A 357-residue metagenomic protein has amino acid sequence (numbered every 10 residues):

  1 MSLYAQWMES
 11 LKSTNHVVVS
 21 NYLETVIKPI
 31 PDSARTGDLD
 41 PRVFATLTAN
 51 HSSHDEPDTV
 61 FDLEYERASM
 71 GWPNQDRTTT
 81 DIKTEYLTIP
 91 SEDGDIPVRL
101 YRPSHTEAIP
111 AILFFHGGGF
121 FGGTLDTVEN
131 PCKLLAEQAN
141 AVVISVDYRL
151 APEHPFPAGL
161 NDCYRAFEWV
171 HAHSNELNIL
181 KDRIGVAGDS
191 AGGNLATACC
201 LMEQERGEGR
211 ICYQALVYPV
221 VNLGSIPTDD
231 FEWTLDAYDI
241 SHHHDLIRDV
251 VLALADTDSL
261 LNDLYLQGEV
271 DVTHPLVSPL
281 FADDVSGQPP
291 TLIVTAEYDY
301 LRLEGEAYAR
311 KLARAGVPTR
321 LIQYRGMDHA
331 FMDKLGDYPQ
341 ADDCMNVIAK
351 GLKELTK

Functional and structural regions predicted by a protein language model:
M1-R77: N-terminal targeting or regulatory segments adjacent to alpha/beta-hydrolase or S9 domains
S2-V19, A34, K83-K357: Alpha/beta-hydrolase superfamily serine-hydrolase fold, recognizing
